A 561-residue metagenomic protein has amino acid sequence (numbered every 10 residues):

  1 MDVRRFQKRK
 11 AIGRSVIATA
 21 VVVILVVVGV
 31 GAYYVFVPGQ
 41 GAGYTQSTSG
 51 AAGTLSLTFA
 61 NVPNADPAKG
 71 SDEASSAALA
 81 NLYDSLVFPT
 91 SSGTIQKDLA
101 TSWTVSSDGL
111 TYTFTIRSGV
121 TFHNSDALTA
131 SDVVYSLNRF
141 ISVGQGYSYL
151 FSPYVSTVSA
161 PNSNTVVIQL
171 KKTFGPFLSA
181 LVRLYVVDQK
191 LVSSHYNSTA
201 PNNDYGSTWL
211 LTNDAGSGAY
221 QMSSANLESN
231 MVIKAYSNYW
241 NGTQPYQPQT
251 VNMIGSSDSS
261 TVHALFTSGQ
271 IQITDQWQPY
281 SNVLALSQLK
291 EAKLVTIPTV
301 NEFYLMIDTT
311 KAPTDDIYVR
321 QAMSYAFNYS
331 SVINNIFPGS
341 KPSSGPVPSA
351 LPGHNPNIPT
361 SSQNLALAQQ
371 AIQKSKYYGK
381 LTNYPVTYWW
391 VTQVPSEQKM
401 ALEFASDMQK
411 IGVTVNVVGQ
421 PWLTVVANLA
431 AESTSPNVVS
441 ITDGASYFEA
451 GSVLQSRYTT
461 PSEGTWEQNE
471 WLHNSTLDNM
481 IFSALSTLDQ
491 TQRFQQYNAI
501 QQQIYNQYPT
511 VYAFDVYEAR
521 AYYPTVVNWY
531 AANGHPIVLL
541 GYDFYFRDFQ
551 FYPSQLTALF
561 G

Functional and structural regions predicted by a protein language model:
L25, N226-N230, S324-H354, S396-A405 (+1 more regions): Detector for C-terminal structural segments
T58-S107, N138, A215-G216: N-terminal lobe/hinge region of extracytoplasmic solute-binding protein
T90, K234-Y239, T299-A322, A326 (+2 more regions): A bilobed periplasmic-binding-protein/Venus flytrap-type ligand-binding module shared by bacterial periplasmic
T90, L184-Q244, T250, A366 (+3 more regions): Gly/Pro-rich hinge or "lid" segments in bacterial periplasmic/extracellular proteins
T101-G146, P161, V167-Q169, L265 (+1 more regions): Aromatic- and charge-enriched surface segment that lines or borders ligand/interaction sites
L150-T199, N226: Surface-exposed binding/hinge segments that line and control ligand-binding clefts or catalytic entry sites
N238-A285, T414: Ligand-site clamp/hinge motif
T314, K341-S375, T392-K399: Structural transition elements
